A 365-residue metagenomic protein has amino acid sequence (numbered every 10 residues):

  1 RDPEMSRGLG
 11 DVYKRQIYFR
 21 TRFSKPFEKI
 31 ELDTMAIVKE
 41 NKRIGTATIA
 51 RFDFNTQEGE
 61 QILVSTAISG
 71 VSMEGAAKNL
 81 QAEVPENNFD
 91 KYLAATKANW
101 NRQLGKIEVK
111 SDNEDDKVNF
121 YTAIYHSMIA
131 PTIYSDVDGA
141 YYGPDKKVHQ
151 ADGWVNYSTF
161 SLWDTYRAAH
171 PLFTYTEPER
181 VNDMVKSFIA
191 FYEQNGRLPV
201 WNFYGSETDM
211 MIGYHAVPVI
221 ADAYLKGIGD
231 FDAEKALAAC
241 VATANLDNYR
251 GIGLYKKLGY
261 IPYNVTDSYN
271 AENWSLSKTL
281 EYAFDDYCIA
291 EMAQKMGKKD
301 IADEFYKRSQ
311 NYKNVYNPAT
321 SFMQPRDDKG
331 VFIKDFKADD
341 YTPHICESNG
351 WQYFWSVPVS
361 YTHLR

Functional and structural regions predicted by a protein language model:
D2-L9, Y13, H363: Single conserved hydrophobic/aromatic residue that forms the stacking wall/gate of nucleotide- or nucleobase-binding
M35-L162, Y175-E177: Function-dense linear segments that define catalytic or interfacial modules in macromolecule-processing proteins
D112-D116, I133-G139, Y175-V185, L225-A238 (+2 more regions): Structural helix-adjacent loops and short alpha-helical linkers that scaffold large soluble proteins
D115-D116, V155-D164, T208-A216, K278-Y282 (+2 more regions): Secondary-structure capping and boundary motifs in well-ordered enzyme cores
T122-S135, S158-V181, A221-K226, Y287-M296 (+2 more regions): Alpha-helical support elements that line or immediately flank enzyme active sites and cofactor-binding pockets
P131, E177-P199, K235-G253, I261-T266 (+1 more regions): Long, well-ordered core segments of solenoidal/helical folds
K147, G205-I220, K257-W274, Q324-S348: Carbohydrate-binding/catalytic loop surfaces
P199, A290, M296-S360, L364-R365: Catalytic cores of carbohydrate-active enzymes
